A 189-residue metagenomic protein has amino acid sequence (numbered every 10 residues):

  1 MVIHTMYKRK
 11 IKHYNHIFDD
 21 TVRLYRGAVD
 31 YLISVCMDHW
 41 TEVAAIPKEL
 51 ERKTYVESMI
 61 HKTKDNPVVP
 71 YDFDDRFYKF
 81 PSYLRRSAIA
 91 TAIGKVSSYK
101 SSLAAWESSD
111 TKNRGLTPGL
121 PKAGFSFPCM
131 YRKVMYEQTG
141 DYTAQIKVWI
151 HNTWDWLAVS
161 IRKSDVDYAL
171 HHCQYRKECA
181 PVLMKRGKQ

Functional and structural regions predicted by a protein language model:
M1-Q189: Nucleic-acid substrate recognition interfaces
